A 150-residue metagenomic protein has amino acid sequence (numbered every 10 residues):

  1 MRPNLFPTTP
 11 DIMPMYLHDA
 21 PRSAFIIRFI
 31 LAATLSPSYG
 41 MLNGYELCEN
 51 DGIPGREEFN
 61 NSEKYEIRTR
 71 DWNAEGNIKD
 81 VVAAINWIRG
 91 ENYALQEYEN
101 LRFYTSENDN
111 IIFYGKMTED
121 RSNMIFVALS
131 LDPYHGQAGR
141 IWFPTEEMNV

Functional and structural regions predicted by a protein language model:
M1-A74, A84, E97-N100, T105-I111 (+1 more regions): Alpha-amylase-like alpha-glycosidases and glucanotransferases acting on alpha-linked glucans and related
N61-A83, P133-M148: N-terminal short leaders/motifs
N77-E97: Conserved, function-defining core regions and hallmark residues within catalytic/recognition domains
L95-L101, E147-V150: Short glycine-aromatic motifs
Y104-M148: Carbohydrate-binding surface patches
